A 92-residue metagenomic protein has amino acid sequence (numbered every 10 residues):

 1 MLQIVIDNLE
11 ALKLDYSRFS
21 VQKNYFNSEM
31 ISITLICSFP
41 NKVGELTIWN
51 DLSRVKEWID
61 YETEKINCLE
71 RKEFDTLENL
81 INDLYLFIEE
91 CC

Functional and structural regions predicted by a protein language model:
M1-F39, E62-L77: Negatively charged, low-complexity tracts enriched in Asp/Glu with abundant Ser/Thr
E29, E89-C92: Charged interaction patches that mediate protein-protein contacts
N41-G44: Short, charged/polar, Gly/Pro-enriched secondary-structure boundary elements
T47-D51: Short beta-strand micro-motifs enriched in acidic
S53-T63: Amphipathic beta-strand/beta-sheet edge segments enriched in Tyr/Trp
I81-E90: Divalent cation-coordinating acidic motifs and surrounding scaffolds that mediate Ca2+/Mg2+/Mn2+/Zn2+-dependent binding
